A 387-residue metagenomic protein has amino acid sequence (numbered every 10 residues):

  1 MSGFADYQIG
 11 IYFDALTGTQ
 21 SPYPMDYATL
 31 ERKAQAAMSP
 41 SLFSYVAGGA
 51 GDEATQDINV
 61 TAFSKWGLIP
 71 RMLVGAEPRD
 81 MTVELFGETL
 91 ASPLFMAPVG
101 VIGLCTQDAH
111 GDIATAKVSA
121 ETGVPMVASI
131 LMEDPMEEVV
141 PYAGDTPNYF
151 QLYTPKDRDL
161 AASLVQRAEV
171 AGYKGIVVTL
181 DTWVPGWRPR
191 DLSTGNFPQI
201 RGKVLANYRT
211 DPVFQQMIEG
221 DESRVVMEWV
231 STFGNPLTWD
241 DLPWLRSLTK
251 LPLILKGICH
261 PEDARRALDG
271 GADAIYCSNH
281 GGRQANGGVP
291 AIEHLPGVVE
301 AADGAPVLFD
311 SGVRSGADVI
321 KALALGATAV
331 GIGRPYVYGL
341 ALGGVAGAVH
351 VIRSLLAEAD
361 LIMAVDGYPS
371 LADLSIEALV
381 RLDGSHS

Functional and structural regions predicted by a protein language model:
M1-G87, G195-L237, A372-L374, V380-S387: An N-cap/entry alpha-helix motif that binds or orients negatively charged groups
G48, L104-C105, A128-L131, F150-Y153 (+4 more regions): Glycine- and other small-residue-rich loops at beta-strand/loop junctions that grip anionic moieties
N59, A291-A301, L340-L361: C-terminal helical cap(s) of enzyme catalytic domains, especially alpha/beta-barrels
G67, L73, T82-E84, P93-A97 (+3 more regions): Short, conserved beta-strand segments within well-ordered enzyme catalytic domains that often line or immediately flank
L90-D134: Glycine-rich active-site/cofactor-binding loop and its immediate structural neighborhood
G111, E121-Y142, T146-A161: A gly/proline- and charged-residue-enriched helix-loop-helix capping module
A116-K117, E121, Y142, K156-F309 (+1 more regions): Alpha/beta enzyme core
G367: Active-site-adjacent helical/loop segments in soluble small-molecule enzymes
